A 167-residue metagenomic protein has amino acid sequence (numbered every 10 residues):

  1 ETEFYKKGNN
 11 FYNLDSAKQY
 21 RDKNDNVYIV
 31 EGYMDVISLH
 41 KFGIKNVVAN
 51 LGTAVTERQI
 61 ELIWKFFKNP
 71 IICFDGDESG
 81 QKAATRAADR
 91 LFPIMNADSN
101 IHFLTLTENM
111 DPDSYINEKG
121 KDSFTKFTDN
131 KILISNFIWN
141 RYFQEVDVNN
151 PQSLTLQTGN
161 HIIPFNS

Functional and structural regions predicted by a protein language model:
E1-F66, A83-A84: Phosphate-handling DNA/RNA-contact segment within nucleic-acid enzymes
V27-I29, F67-S79, A84, L104-T105: Acidic beta-strand-to-loop metal/phosphate-binding motif
M34-D35, T53-V55, D77-S79, T107-D111: Conserved nucleotide-binding/hydrolysis micro-motifs of P-loop NTPases
G43-V47, A87-L91, E118-D122: Short secondary-structure boundary/capping segments
K45, K68, S99-I101: A structural micro-motif
L62, R90-D98: Arginine/glycine-rich "motif VI" loop of SF2 helicases in the C-terminal RecA-like domain
D98-S167: C-terminal or mid-to-C-terminal helical accessory/interaction module adjacent to the motor/catalytic core
